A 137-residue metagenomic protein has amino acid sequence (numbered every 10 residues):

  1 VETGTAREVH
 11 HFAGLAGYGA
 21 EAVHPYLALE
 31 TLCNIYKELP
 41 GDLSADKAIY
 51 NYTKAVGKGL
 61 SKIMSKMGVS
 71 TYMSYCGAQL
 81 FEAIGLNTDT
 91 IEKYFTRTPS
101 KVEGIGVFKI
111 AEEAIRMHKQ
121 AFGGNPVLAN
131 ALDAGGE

Functional and structural regions predicted by a protein language model:
V1-T3, V23-P25: Hydrophobic faces of well-ordered beta-strands that scaffold small-molecule active sites in alpha/beta enzyme cores
E2-A6, A13: Hydrophobic alpha-helical bundle architecture
T5-R7, A28-L29: Active-site-proximal loop/turn and secondary-structure-junction residues that shape catalytic pockets, frequently
F12, A16, A22-H24, E38-E137: Flexible, glycine-rich loop/tail regions that form catalytic "lids" or insertion modules at the edges of active sites
L29-Y36: Short gly/pro/ser/thr-enriched loop/turn and capping motifs at secondary-structure boundaries
